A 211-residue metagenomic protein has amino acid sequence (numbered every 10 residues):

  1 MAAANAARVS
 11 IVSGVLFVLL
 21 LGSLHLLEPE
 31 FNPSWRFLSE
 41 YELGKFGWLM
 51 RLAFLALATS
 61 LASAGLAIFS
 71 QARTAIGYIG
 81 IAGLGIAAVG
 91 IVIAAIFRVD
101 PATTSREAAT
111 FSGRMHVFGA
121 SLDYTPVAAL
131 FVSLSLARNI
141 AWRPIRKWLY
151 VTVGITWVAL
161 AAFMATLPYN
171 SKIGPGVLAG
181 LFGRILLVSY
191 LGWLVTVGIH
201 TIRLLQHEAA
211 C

Functional and structural regions predicted by a protein language model:
M1-H207: Hydrophobic, aromatic-enriched alpha-helical segments typical of multi-pass transmembrane helices
